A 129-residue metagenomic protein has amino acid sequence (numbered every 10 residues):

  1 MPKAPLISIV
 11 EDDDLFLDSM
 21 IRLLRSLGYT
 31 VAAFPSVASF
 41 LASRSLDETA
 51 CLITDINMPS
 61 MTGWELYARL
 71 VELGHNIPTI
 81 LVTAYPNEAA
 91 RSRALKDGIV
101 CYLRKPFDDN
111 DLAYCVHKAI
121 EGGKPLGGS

Functional and structural regions predicted by a protein language model:
E11: Conserved acidic carboxylate
D14-A32: Two-component/phosphorelay signaling modules centered on CheY-like receiver
A33-C51: Acidic, metal-coordinating helix/loop segments flanking the phosphotransfer/catalytic sites of two-component signaling
M58: Receiver (REC) domain active-site loop signature in two-component systems and cognate sites in sensor histidine kinases
A89, F107-V116: C-terminal output helix
V100: Short, glycine/charged-rich "phosphate-handling" switch motifs in NTP-dependent and phosphotransfer domains
